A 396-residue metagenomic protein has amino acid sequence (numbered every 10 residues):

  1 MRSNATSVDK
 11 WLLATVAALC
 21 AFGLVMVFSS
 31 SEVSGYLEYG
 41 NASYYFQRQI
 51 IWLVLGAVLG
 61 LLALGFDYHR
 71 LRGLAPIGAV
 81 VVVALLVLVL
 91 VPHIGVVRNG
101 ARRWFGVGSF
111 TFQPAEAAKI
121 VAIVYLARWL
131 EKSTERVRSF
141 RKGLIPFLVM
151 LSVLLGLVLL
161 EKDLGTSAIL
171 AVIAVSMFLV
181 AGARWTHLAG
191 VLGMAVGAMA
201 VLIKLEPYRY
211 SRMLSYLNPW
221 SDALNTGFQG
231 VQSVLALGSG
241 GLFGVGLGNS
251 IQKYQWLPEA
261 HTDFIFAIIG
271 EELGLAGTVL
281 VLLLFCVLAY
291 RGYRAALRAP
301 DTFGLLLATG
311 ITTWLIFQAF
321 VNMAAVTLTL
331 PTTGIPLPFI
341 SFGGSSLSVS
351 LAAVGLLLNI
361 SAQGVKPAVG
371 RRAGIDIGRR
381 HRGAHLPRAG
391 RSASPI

Functional and structural regions predicted by a protein language model:
M1-L19, V25-K162, M323-P338, F342 (+2 more regions): Membrane-helix boundary/helix-loop-helix interface segments in multi-pass membrane proteins
L24-V27, I123, A127, E206 (+6 more regions): Alpha-helical transmembrane segments of polytopic integral membrane proteins, especially the permease/helical cores
I51-L59, E272-G292: Hydrophobic alpha-helical transmembrane segments
P76-V83, R141-L159, L164-K204, Y216: Hydrophobic alpha-helical segments of polytopic membrane proteins
G95-W104, G108-T111, H187-V281, A299-L307: Hydrophobic, glycine- and aromatic-enriched re-entrant/interface helices and adjoining loop segments
L130, A168-H187, I251-G277, G334-S348: Interfacial segments of multi-pass membrane proteins
V279-L282, A289-G292, A296-G304, T309 (+1 more regions): Membrane-proximal intracellular helices of multi-pass ion channels
A295-G334, I340: Loop-to-helix entry and N-terminal half of a specific, functionally important transmembrane alpha helix in multi-pass
